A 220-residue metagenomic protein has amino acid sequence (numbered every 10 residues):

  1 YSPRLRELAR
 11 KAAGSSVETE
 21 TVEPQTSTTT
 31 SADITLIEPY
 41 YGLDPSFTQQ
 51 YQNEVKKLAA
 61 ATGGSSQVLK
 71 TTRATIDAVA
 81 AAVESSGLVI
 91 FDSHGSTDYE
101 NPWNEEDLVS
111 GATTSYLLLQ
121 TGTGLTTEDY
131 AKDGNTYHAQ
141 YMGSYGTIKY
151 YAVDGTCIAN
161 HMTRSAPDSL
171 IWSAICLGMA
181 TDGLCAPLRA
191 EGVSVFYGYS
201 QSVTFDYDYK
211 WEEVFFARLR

Functional and structural regions predicted by a protein language model:
Y1-P3: N-terminal accessory interaction module
E7-D129: A domain-level signal for caspase-like cysteine endopeptidase catalytic cores and their zymogen-processing architecture
A32, S85, P167-S169, G192: Residues that flank catalytic or metal-binding motifs in active/ligand-binding sites
L43-Q50, T71-A74, A81, K149-D154 (+4 more regions): Extracytoplasmic/periplasmic, Sec-exported soluble proteins
Q52-K56, I76, A80-S86, A159 (+3 more regions): Extracytoplasmic/secreted envelope proteins and their assembly/folding machinery, especially bacterial periplasmic
A61, R164, A190-S194: Secondary-structure boundary elements
V83, F91, Y130-K132, H138-I175: Mobile, glycine- and charge-enriched loop segments and immediately flanking short secondary-structure elements within
L170-R220: Active-site-proximal C-terminal subdomain of hydrolase catalytic domains
